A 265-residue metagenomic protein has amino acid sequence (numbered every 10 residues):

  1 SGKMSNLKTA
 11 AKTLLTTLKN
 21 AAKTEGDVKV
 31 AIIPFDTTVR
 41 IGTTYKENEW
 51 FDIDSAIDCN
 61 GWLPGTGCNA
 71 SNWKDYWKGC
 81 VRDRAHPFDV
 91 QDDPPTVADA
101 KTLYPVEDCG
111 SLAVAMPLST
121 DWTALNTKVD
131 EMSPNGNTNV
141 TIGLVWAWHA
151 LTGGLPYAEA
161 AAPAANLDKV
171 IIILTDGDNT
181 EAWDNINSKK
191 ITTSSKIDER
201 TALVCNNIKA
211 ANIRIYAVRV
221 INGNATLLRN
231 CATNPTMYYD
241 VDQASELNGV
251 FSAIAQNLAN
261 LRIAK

Functional and structural regions predicted by a protein language model:
S1-L174, D178-R214, T226-R229, T233-V241 (+2 more regions): Divalent-cation-coordinating short motifs within acidic/hydroxyl- or histidine-rich contexts, strongest in von
V250-L258: A conserved amphipathic helix/loop scaffold that creates a polar/acidic microenvironment used either to coordinate
